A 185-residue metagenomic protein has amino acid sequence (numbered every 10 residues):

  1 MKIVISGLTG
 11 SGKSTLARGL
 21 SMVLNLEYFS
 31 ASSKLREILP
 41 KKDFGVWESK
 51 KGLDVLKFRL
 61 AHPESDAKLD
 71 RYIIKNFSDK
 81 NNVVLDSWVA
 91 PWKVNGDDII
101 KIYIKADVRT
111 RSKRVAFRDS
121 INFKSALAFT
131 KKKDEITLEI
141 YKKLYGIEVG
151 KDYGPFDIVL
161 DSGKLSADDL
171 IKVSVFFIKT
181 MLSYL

Functional and structural regions predicted by a protein language model:
I5: Hydrophobic anchor at the beta1->P-loop junction of P-loop NTPases
L8: P-loop (Walker A) phosphate-binding loop of NTP-binding proteins
S11: ATP-binding Walker
S14: Walker A/P-loop
S33-V94, R109, S120-N122: ATP-dependent small-molecule kinase phosphotransfer cores that center on conserved nucleotide phosphate-binding segments
D97-D119, S125-K133: Conserved phosphate-donor/acceptor-positioning beta-strand/loop module used by diverse small-molecule
F123-V173: Small-molecule kinase domains that catalyze NTP-dependent phosphoryl transfer to phosphate-bearing small molecules
